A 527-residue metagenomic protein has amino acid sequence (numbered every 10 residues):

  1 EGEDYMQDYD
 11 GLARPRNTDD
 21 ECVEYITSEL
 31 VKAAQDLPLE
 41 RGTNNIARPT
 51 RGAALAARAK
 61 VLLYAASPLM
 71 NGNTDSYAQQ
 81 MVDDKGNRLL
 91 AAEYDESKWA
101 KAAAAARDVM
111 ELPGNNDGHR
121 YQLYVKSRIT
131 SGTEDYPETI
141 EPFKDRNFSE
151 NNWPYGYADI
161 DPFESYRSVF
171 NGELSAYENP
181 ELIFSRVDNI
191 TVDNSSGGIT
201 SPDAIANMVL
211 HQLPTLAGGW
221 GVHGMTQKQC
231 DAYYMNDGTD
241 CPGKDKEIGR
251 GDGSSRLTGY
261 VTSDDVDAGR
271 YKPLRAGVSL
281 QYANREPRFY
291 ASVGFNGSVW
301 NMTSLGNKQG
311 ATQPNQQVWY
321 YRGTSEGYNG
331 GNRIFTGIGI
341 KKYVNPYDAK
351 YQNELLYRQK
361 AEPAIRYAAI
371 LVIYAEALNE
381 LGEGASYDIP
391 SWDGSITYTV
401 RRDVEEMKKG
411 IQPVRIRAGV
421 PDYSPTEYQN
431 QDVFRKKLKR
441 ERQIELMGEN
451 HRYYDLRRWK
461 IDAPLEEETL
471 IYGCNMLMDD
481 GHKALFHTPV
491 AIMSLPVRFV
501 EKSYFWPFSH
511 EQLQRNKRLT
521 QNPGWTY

Functional and structural regions predicted by a protein language model:
E1, R41, V61-N73, E380-G384: Short coil/turn linking the two alpha-helices of tandem helical-hairpin repeats
D10, Y25-T27, A103, R107-E111 (+8 more regions): Long, intrinsically disordered, low-complexity segments
C22, E29, T74, K98 (+3 more regions): Alpha-helical solenoid repeat scaffolds, predominantly canonical TPR units
D36-A47: Flexible helix-coil transition and linker loops at the boundaries of alpha-helical arrays
N73-E93, Y387-T397: A solvent-exposed, charged loop/short amphipathic helix patch at secondary-structure junctions
